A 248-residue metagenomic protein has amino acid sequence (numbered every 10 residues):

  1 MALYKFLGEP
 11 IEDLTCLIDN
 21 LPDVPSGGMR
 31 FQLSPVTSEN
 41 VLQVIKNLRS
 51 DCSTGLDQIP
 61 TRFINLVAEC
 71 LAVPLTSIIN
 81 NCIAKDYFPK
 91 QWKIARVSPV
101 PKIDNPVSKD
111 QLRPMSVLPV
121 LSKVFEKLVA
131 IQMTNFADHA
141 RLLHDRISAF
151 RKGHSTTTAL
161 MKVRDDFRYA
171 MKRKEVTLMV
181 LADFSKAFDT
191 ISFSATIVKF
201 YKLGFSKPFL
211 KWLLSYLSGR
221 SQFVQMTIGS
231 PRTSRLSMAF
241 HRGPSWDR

Functional and structural regions predicted by a protein language model:
M1-Q111, S116, V124, A140 (+2 more regions): Surface-exposed loop/turn segments and immediately adjacent short secondary-structure elements within folded domains
G27, K93-R96, L178, R220 (+1 more regions): Core residues of folded domains in eukaryotic genome-function proteins
T37-V41, L56-P60, V67, L71-L75 (+8 more regions): Alpha-helical interaction elements in eukaryotic regulators
D51-I59, V97, S108-V117, T158-Y201: Conserved catalytic palm subdomain of right-hand nucleotidyl-transferase polymerases, strongest for RNA-directed enzymes
A72, D110-H139, M161-K162, D166 (+3 more regions): Conserved pre-motif C helix in the palm subdomain of viral-like polymerases
P106, N135, D166-Y169, Q222-M226: Conserved helix-loop functional segments at active or binding sites
R141-F150: Short, glycine/acidic-rich hinge or "gate" loops at secondary-structure transitions that mediate conformational
A182-R248: Conserved polymerase palm-domain catalytic core
